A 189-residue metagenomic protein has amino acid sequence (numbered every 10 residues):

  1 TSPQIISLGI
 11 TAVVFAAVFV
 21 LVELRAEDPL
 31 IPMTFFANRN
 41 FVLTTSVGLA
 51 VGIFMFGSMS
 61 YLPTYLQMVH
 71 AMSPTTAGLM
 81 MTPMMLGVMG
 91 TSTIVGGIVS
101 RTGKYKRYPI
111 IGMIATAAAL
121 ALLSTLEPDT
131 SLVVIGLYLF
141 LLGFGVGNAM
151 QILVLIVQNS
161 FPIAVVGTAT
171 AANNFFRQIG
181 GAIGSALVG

Functional and structural regions predicted by a protein language model:
P3-T11, F15, L24, D28-G189: 12-transmembrane solute porter fold
